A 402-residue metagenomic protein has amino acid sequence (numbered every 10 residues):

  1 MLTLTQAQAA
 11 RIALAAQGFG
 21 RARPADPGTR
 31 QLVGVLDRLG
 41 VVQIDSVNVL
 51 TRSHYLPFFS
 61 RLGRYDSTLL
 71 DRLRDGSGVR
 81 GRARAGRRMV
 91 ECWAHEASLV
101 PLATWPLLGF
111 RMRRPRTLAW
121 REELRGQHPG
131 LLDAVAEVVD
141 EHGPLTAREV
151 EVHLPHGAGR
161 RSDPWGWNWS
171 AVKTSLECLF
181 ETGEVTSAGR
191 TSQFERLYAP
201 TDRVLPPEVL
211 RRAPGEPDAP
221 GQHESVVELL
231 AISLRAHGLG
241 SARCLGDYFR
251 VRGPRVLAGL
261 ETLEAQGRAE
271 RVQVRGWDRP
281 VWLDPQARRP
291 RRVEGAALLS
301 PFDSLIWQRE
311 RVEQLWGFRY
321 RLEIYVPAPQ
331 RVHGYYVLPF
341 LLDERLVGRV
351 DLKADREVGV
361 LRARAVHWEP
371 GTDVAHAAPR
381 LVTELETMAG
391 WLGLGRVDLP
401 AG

Functional and structural regions predicted by a protein language model:
M1-R311, F318-V337, L342-G402: Long, low-complexity intrinsically disordered regions
